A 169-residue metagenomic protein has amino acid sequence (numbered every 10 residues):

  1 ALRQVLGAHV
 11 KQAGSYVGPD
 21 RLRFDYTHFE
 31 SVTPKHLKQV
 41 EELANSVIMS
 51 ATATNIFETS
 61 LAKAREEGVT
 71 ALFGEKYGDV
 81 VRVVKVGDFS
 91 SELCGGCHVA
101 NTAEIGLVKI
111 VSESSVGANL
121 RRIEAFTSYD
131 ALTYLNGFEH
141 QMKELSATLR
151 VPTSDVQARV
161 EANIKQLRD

Functional and structural regions predicted by a protein language model:
A1-L6, G96: Short amphipathic alpha-helix segments
L2-R3, E41-N45, E124: Short, well-ordered alpha-helical packing segments
V5, H9-K11, P19, P34 (+1 more regions): Terminal appendage regions of diverse proteins
Q12-A13, S50-S60, S154-R159: Flexible, glycine/charged-enriched surface loops at secondary-structure junctions
S15, G96-C97, Y129: Gly/Ser/Thr-rich helix-start
Y16-R23: Short, conserved phosphate-binding/catalytic loop or strand-edge motifs used in phosphoryl-/nucleotidyl-transfer
T27-G117: Non-catalytic interaction/regulatory segments
